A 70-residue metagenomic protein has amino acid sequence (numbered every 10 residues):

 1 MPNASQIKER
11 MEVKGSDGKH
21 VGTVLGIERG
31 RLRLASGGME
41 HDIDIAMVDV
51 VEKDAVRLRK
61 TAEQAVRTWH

Functional and structural regions predicted by a protein language model:
M1-H70: Peripheral interaction segments used for macromolecular assembly
